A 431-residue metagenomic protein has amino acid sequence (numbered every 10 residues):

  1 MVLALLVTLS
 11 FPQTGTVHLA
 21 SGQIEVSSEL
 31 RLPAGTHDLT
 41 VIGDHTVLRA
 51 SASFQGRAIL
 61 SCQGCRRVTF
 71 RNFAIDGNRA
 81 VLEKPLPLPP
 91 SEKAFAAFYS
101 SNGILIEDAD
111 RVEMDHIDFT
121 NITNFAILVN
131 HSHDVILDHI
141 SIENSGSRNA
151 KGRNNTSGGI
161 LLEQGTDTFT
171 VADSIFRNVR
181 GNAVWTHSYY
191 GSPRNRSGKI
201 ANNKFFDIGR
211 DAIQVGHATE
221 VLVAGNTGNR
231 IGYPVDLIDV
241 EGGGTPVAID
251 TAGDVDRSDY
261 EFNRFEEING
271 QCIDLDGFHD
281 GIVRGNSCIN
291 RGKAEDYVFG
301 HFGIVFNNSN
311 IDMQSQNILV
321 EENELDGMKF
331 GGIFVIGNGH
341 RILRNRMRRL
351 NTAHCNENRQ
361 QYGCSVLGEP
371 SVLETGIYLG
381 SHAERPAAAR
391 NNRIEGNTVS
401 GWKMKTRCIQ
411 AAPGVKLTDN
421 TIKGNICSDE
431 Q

Functional and structural regions predicted by a protein language model:
M1-T8: Bacterial N-terminal signal peptides
T14-L39, G43-A58, A74-I75, F119-T123: N-terminal extracellular ligand-recognition/capping segment immediately after the signal peptide
V26-R31, S53-S61, E83-L105, N121-L128 (+9 more regions): Extracellular beta-strand/beta-solenoid scaffold signature
T36-H37, G43, G64-C65, F70 (+27 more regions): Parallel beta-helix/beta-solenoid
I75-P85, N351-N356: Short, solvent-exposed beta-strand-terminating loops
K293: Carbohydrate-interacting regions of secretory-pathway proteins
